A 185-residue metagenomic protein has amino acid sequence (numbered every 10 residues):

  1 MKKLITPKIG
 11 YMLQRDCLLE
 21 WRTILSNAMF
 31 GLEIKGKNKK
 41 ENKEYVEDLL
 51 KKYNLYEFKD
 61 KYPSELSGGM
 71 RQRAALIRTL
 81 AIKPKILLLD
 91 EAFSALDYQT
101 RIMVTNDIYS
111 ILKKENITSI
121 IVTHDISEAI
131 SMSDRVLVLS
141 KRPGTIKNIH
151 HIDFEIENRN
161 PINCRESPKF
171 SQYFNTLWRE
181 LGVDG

Functional and structural regions predicted by a protein language model:
Q14-L19, D125: Catalytic "switch" loops of ABC-type ATPases
L25-E33, K43, H151: Short helical segment in ABC ATPase nucleotide-binding domains corresponding to the A-loop/adjacent helical element
Y62-L66, M70: Conserved ABC ATPase signature
L76: Hydrophobic anchor residue at the start of the ABC signature
A81-K85: A short, proline-enriched helix->beta-strand linker immediately N-terminal to the Walker B motif in ABC-type P-loop
L87-D90: Catalytic Walker B motif of ABC-type/P-loop ATPase nucleotide-binding domains
R101-E115: Helical segment within the ABC ATPase nucleotide-binding domain
